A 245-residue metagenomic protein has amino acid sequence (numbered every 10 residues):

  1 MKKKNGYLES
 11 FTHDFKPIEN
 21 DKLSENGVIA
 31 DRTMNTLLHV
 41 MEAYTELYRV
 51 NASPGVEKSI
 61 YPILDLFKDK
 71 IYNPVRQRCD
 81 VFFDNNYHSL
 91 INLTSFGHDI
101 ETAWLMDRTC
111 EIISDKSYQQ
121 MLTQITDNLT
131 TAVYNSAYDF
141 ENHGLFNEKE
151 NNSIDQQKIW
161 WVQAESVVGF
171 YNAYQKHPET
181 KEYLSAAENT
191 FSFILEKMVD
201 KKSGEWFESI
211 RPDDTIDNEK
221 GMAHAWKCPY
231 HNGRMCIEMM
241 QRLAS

Functional and structural regions predicted by a protein language model:
M1-S245: Glycan-recognition and catalytic cores of secretory/periplasmic carbohydrate-active enzymes
